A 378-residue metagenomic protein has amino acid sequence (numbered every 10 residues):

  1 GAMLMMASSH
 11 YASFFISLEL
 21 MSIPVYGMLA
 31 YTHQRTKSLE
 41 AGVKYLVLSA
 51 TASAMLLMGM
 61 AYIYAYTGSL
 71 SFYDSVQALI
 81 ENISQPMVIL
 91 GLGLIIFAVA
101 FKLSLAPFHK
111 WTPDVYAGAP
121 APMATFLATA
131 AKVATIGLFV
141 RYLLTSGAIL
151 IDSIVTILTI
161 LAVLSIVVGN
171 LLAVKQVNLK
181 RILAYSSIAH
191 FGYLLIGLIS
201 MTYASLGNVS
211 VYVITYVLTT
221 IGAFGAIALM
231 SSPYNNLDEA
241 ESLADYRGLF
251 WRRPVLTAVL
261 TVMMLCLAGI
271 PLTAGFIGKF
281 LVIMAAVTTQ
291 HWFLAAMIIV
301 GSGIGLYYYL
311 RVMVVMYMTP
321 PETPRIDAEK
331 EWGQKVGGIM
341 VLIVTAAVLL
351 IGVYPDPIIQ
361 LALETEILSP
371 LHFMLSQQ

Functional and structural regions predicted by a protein language model:
G1-Q378: Alpha-helical transmembrane segments of multi-pass membrane proteins predominantly involved in bioenergetics
